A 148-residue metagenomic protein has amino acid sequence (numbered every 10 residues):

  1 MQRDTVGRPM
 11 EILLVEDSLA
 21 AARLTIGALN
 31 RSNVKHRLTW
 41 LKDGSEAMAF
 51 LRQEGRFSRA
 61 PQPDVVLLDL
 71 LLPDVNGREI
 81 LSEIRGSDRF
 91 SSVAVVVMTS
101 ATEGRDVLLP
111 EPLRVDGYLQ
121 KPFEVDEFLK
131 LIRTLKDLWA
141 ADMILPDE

Functional and structural regions predicted by a protein language model:
E16: Conserved acidic carboxylate
I26, W40-V65: Acidic, metal-coordinating helix/loop segments flanking the phosphotransfer/catalytic sites of two-component signaling
L68-L70, T99: Active-site residues of response regulator receiver
L72-V75, I84: Hydrophobic residue at a beta-alpha junction that N-caps the helix immediately following a catalytic beta-strand/loop
S92-T102: A short, hydrophobic beta-strand element within the central beta-sheet of small alpha/beta folds
D116: Short, glycine/charged-rich "phosphate-handling" switch motifs in NTP-dependent and phosphotransfer domains
F123-L135, M143-I144: C-terminal output helix
